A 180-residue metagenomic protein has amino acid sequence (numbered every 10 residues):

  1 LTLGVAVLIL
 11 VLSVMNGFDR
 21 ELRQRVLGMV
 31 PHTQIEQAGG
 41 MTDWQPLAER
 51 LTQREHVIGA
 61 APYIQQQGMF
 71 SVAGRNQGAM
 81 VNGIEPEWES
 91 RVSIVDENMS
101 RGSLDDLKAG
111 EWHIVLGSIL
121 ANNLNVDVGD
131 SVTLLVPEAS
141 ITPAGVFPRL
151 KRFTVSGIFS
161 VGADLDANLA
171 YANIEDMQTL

Functional and structural regions predicted by a protein language model:
L1-G17: Short, strongly hydrophobic transmembrane alpha-helices
T2, V26-G28, A73: Short, flexible turn/loop "capping" segments at secondary-structure junctions
A6, L10, G39, L169: Catalytic cores of large soluble enzymes that bind and process phosphate-bearing ligands
L12, N16, R20, M41 (+1 more regions): Electropositive phosphate-/nucleotide-binding environments in soluble metabolic enzymes
D19-E49: Membrane-interface junction motifs in transport/secretion proteins
E49-L180: A structural signal for hydrophobic secondary-structure junctions, strongest on transmembrane helix-loop-helix units
